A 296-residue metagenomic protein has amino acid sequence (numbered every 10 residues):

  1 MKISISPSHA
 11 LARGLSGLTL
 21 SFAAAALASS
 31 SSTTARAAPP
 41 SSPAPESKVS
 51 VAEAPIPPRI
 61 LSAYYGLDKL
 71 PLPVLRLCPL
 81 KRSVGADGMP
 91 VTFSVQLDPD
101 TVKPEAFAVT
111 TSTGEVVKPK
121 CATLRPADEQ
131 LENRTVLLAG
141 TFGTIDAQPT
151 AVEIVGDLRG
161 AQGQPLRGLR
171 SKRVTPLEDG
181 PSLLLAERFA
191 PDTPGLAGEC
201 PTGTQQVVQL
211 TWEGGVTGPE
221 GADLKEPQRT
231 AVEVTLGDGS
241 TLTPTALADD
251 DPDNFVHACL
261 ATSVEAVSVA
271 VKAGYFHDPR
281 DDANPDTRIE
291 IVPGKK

Functional and structural regions predicted by a protein language model:
M1-I3, G17, S31-S32, V269: A detector of low-complexity, intrinsically disordered, Ser/Thr/Gly/Pro/Ala-rich segments
M1-L11: N-terminal secretory signal peptides that target proteins for export/translocation
G14-A28: Bacterial N-terminal signal peptides
T33-K296: Non-catalytic beta-sheet/beta-sandwich ligand-binding modules that flank or precede catalytic cores
